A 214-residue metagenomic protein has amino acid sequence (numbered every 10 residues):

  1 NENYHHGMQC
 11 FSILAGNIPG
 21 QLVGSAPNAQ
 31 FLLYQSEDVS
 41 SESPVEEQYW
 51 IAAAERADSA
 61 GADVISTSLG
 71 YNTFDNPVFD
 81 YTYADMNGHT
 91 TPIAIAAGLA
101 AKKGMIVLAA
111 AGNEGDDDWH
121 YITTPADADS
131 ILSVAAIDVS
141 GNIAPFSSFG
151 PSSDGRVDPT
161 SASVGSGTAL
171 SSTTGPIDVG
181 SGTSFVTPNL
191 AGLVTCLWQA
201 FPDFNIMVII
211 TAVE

Functional and structural regions predicted by a protein language model:
N1-E46, A60-D63, T73-P77, K102-G104 (+3 more regions): Subtilisin-like serine protease catalytic core
N3, E47-W50, A54, F74-T82 (+3 more regions): Active-site-adjacent substrate-recognition loops and nearby beta-strands within hydrolase catalytic domains
F11-L14, L32-D38, Y121, G165-E214: Hydrolase catalytic cores
G16, R56, D63, T67 (+1 more regions): Glycine-rich, acidic and aromatic/proline-enriched surface loops and short helix-turn segments that act as binding
G20, E37-V39, G70, D138-S140 (+1 more regions): Acidic glycine-/aspartate-rich tracts in secreted/extracellular proteins
Y34-Q35, S66-G70, A110-A111, A135-A136: A cross-family glycoside hydrolase active-site/sugar-binding cleft signature
D58, G98-K102, A162: Anion (oxyanion) recognition and catalysis
N87-V107: Catalytic-core regions built around general acid/base machinery
